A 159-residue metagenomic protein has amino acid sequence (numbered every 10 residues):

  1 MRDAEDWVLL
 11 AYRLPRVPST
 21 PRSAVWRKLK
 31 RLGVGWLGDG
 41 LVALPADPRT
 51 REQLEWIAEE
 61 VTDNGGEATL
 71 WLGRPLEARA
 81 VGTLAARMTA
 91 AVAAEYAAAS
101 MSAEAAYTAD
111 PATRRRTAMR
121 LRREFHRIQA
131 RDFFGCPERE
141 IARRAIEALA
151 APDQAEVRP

Functional and structural regions predicted by a protein language model:
M1-Y107, A130: Positively charged, polar, low-complexity stretches
P18-R22, A118, R139: Alpha-helix N-cap/helix-initiation sites
T50, D110, R114-T117, F134 (+1 more regions): Residue-level recognition of alpha-helical structural elements
G73-A85, A105-T117, A148-R158: Hydrophobic transmembrane alpha-helix bundles
T113-I128: Long, amphipathic alpha-helical coupling/dimerization segments that relay conformational signals between
E124-P159: Glycine-rich, aromatic-bearing surface loops/beta-hairpins
